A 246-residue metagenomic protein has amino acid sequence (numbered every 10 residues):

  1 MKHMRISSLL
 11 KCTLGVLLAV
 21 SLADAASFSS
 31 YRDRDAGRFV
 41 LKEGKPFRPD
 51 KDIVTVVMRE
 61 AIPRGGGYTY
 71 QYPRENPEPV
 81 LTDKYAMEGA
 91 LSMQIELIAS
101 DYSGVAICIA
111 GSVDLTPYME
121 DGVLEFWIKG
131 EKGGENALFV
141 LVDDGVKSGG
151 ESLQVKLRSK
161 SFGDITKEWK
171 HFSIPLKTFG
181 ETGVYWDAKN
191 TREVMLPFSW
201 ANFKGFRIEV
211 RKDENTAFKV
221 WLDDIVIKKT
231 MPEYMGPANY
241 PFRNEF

Functional and structural regions predicted by a protein language model:
K2-T13: Bacterial N-terminal signal peptides that target proteins for export
K11-S21: Bacterial N-terminal signal peptides
A26-F246: Beta-rich carbohydrate-recognition modules and glycan-binding surfaces
